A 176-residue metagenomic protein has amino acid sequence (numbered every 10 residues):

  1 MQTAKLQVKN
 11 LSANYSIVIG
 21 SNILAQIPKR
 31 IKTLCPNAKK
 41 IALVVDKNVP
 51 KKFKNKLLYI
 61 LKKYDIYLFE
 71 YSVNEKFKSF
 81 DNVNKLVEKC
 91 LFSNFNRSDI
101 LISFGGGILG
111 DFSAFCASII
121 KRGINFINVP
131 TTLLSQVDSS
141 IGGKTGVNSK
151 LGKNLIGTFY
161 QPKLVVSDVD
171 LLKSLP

Functional and structural regions predicted by a protein language model:
M1-I100: ATP/NTP phosphate-donor binding region
K9, V18, F115-P176: A glycine/threonine-rich phosphate-anchoring loop and its flanking beta-alpha core in nucleotide/phosphate-binding
A25, P50-K51, I108-G110, K173: Glycine-rich nucleotide phosphate-binding loop and flanking beta-alpha elements of Rossmann-like dinucleotide-binding
D46, D111, D168: Acidic active-site catalytic centers that drive phospho-/nucleotidyl reactions and related ester hydrolyses
F53-N55, F112-A114, D138: Short glycine-/acidic-enriched loop or helix-start segments at secondary-structure transitions that form or flank
V83-K89, G106, I119, L134: Hydrophobic, well-ordered secondary-structure scaffolds
D99-S118: Glycine/serine-rich anion-binding loops at beta->alpha junctions that coordinate negatively charged ligand groups
